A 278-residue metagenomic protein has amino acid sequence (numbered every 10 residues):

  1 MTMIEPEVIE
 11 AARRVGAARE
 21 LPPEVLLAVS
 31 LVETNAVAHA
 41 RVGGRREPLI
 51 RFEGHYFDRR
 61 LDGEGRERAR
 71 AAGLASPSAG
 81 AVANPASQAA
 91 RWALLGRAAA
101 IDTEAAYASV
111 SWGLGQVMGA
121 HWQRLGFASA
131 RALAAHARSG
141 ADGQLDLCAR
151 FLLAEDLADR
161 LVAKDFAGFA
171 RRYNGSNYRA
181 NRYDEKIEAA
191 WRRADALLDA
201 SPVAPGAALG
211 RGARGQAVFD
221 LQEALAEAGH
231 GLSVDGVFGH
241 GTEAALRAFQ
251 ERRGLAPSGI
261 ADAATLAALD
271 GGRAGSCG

Functional and structural regions predicted by a protein language model:
T2-A208: Catalytic glycan-binding domains that act on GlcNAc-containing polysaccharides
F57, R66-R68, S76, A83 (+4 more regions): Polar low-complexity intrinsically disordered regions enriched in Ser/Thr and small residues
A163, L209-F219, E223-G271: Short acidic, glycine/serine/threonine-rich helix-capping segments at coil-helix boundaries
A200-A207, A268-G278: Intrinsically disordered, low-complexity Ser/Thr-rich linker and spacer segments in cell-wall-related proteins
